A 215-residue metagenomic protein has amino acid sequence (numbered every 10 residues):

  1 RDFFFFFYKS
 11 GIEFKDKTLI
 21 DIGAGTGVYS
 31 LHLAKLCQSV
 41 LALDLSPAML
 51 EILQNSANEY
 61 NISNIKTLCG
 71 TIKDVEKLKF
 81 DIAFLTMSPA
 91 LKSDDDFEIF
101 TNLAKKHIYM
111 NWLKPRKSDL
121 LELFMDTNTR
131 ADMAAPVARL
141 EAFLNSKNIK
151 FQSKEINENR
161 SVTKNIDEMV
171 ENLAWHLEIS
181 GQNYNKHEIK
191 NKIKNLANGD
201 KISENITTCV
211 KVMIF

Functional and structural regions predicted by a protein language model:
R1-K15: Conserved alpha-helix/loop element of class I SAM-dependent methyltransferases that forms part of the SAM/SAH-binding
K17-G23: Conserved class I S-adenosyl-L-methionine
V28-I62, C69: Class I SAM-dependent methyltransferase SAM/SAH-binding core
D74-L78: Short conserved loop adjoining the S-adenosyl-L-methionine
D81-D95: A short SAM/SAH-binding and catalytic strip from SAM-dependent methyltransferases
K105-R116: Conserved beta-strand signature within the Rossmann-like core of class I S-adenosyl-L-methionine
M133-N148: Short alpha-helix
E155-F215: Conserved Class I S-adenosyl-L-methionine
